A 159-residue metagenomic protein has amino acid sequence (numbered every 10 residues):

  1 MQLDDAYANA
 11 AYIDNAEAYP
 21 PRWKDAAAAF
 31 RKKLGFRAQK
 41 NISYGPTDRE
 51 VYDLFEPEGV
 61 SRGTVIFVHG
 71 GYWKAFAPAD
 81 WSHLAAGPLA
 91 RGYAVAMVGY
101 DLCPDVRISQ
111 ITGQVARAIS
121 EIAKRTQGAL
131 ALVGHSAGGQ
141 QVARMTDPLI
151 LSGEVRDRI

Functional and structural regions predicted by a protein language model:
N9-G59: N-terminal cap/lid segment of alpha/beta-hydrolase-fold proteins
R49, R62-V65, V95: Structural motif
E58-P88: Short, surface-exposed "cap/lid" segments of acyl-processing enzymes
V68-H69, V98-D101, H135-S136: Active-site-proximal beta-strand/loop segments in catalytic clefts of secreted hydrolases
F76-A85, A96-A131: Catalytic nucleophile-loop/oxyanion-hole region of alpha/beta-hydrolase and closely related hydrolase-like folds
R117-I159: Primarily recognizes the serine-hydrolase "nucleophile elbow" in alpha/beta-hydrolase and SGNH/GDSL folds
